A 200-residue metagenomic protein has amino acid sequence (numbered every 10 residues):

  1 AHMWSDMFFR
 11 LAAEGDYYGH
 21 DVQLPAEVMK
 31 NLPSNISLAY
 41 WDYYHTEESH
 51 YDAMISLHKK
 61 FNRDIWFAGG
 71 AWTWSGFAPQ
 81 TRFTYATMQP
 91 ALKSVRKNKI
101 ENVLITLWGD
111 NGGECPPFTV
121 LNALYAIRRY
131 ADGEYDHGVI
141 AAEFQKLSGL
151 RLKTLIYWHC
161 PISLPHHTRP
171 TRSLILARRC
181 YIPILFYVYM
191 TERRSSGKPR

Functional and structural regions predicted by a protein language model:
A1-R200: Substrate-binding groove of N-acetylhexosamine-processing glycoside hydrolases
